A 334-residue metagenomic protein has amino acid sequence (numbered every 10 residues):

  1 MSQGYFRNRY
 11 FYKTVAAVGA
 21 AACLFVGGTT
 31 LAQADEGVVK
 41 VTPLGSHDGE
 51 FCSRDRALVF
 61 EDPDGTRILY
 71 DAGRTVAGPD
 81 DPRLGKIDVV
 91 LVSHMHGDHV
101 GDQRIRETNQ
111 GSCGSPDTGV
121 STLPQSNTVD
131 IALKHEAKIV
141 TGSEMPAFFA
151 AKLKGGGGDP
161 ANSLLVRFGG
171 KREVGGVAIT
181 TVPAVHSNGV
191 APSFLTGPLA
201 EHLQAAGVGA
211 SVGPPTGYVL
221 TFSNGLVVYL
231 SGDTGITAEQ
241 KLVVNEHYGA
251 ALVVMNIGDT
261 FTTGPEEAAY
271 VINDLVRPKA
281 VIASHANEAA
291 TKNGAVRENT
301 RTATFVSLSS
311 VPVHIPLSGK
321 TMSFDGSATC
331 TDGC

Functional and structural regions predicted by a protein language model:
S2-G19, C23-T66, R74-T75, V185 (+2 more regions): Zn-dependent metallo-beta-lactamase
D35-V41, D62-R67, K171-T180, T221-V228 (+1 more regions): Beta-strand-turn-beta hairpins that frame and shape the catalytic cleft of phosphate-ester-processing enzymes
S46-V129, N188-G209, T234-H247: Pre-active-site segment of Zn-dependent metallo-hydrolases
G49-R54, V76-A77, H96-G101, M145-A150 (+6 more regions): Active-site environment of divalent metal-dependent phosphoester hydrolases
L69-G73, I87-Q103, V140-S143, Y229-T234 (+4 more regions): Active-site neighborhood of phospho(di)ester-bond hydrolases with catalytic His/Asp-centered motifs
G73-D81, E201-D274: Active-site-proximal loop/helix segments of hydrolase catalytic cores
G73-T75, V166-R172, G176-S187, G235-I236 (+2 more regions): Conserved catalytic scaffold of divalent metal-dependent phosphoesterases
I131-V140, E144-R172, A269-C334: Binuclear metal-ion centers of metallo-dependent hydrolases, dominated by the metallo-beta-lactamase
